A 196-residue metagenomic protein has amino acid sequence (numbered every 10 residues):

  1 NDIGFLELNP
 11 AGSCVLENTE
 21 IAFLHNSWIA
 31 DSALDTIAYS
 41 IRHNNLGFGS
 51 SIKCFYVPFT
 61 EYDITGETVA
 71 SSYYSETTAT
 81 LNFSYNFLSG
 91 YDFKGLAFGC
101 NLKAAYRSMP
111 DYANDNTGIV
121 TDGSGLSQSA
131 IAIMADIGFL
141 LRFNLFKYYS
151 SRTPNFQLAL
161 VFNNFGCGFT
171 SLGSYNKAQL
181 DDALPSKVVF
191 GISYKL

Functional and structural regions predicted by a protein language model:
N1, N18, N26, A33-A38 (+1 more regions): Outer-membrane beta-barrel porins/channels
N1-C14: Outer-membrane beta-barrel initiation region
L6, A30-S32: Short solvent-exposed loop/turn micro-motifs enriched in small/polar/acidic residues
